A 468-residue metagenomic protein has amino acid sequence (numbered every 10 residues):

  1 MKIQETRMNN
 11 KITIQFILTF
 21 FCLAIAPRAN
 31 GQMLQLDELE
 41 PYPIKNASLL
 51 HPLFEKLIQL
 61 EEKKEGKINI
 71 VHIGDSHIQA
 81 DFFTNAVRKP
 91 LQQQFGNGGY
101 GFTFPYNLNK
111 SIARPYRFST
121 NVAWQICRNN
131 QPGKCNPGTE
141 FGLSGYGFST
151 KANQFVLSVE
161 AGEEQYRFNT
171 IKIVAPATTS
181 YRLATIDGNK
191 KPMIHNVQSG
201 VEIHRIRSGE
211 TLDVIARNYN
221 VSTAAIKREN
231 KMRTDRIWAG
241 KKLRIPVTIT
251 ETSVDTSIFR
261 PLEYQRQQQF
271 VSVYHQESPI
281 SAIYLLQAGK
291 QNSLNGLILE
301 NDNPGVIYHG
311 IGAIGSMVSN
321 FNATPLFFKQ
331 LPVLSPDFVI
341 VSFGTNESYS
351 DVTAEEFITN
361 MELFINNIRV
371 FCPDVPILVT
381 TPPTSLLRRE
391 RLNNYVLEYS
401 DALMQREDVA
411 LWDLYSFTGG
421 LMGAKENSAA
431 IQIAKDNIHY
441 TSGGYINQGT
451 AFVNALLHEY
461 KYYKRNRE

Functional and structural regions predicted by a protein language model:
M1-D37, R244, Y463-E468: Bacterial Sec-dependent N-terminal signal peptides
L34-H72, C127, P137-G142: Membrane/wall-proximal cationic-aromatic binding patches
K45-L60, N320-P332, T359-N367, L397: Alpha-helical scaffolding within the catalytic cores of extracellular/periplasmic polymer-degrading hydrolases
Q79-I194, S199, D255-T359, H439: Conserved SGNH/GDSL esterase-like catalytic core that processes O-acyl groups on lipids and polysaccharides
K191-T223, R233, K241-L243, V247: Primarily a LysM-type cell-wall glycan-binding module
I340-N346, N366-Y399, R406, D413: Active-site segments of SGNH/GDSL-like serine hydrolases that catalyze O-acetyl group transfer/hydrolysis on lipids
S385-E468: Catalytic His-Asp segment of secreted/periplasmic serine-dependent ester chemistry enzymes
